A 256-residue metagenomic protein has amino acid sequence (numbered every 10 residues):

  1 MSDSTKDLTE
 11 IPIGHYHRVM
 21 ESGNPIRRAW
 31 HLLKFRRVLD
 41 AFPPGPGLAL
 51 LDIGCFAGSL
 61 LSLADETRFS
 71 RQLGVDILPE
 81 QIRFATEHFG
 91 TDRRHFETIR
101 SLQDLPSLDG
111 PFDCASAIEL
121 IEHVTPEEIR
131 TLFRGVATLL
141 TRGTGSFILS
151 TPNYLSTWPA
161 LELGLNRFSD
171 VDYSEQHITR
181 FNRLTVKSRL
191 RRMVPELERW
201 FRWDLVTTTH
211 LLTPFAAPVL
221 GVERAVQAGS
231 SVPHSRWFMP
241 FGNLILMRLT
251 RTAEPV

Functional and structural regions predicted by a protein language model:
M1-G110, C114-I118, E127-F133, L139 (+3 more regions): Conserved N-terminal segment of class I S-adenosyl-L-methionine
E122-V124: A short His-aromatic
T144-G145: Glycine-centered, small-residue-biased loops immediately flanking beta-strands in adenine/cofactor-binding cores
I148-D170: Conserved class I S-adenosyl-L-methionine
N153-L155, N182, T209: Short, flexible active-site-adjacent loop segments at beta-strand->alpha-helix junctions, enriched in small/polar
E162-G164, R199-V256: A C-terminal cap/extension of S-adenosyl-L-methionine-dependent methyltransferases that defines the acceptor-substrate
F168-T185: Acceptor-substrate binding/catalytic loop of class I
R183-V206: A SAM-dependent methyltransferase catalytic signature shared across enzymes that methylate proteins
